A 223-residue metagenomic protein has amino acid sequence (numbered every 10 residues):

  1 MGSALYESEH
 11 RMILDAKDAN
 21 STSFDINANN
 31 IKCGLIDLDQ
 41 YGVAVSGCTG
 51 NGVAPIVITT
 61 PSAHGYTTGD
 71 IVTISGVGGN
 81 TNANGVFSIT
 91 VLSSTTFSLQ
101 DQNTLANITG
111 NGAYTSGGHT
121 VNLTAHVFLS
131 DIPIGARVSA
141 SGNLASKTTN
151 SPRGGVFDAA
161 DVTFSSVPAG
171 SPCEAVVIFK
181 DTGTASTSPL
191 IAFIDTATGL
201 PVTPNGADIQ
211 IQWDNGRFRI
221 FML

Functional and structural regions predicted by a protein language model:
M1-V43, T120-E174, D181-L223: Small cysteine-rich, disulfide-bonded extracellular modules of the LU/uPAR three-finger superfamily and closely related
N30-K32, I71, G85-T90, A175-F179: Extracellular disulfide-bonded cysteine-rich modules/repeats
C33-L38, T73-S75, Q100-N103, F179-D181: Predominantly extracellular/luminal cell-surface or secreted proteins
V43-A125: Small/polar beta-strand repeat architecture
